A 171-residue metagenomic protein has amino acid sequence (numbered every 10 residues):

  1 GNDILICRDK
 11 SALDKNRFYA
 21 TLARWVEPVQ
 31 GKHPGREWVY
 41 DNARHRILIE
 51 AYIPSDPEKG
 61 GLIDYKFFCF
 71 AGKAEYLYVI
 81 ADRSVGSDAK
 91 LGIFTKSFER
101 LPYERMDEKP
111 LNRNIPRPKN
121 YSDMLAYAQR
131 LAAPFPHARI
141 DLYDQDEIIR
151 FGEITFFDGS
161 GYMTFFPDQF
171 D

Functional and structural regions predicted by a protein language model:
G1, Y52-I53, F68, I80 (+2 more regions): Anionic group-transfer/hydrolysis microenvironments
G1-I63, A71: Active-site nucleotide/adenylate-binding loops and adjacent lid/helix of ATP-dependent enzymes
I4-I6, N16-R17, G86-F94, G161-F166: A short, polar/proline- and glycine-enriched secondary-structure boundary/capping micro-motif
L5-C7, D64-I80, L91-G92, F151-T155: Beta-strand scaffold of nucleotide-dependent catalytic cores
S11, G61, H137, D158-G159: Beta-propeller domains
E37-L48, G92-I149: A long amphipathic alpha-helix within ATP-dependent nucleotide-binding catalytic cores
P54-D56, E75, D82-G86: Short, catalytically relevant binding-site loops at active-site mouths
A126, D144-D171: C-terminal active-site "lid" helix and adjoining low-complexity regulatory extension at the edge of ATP-using catalytic
